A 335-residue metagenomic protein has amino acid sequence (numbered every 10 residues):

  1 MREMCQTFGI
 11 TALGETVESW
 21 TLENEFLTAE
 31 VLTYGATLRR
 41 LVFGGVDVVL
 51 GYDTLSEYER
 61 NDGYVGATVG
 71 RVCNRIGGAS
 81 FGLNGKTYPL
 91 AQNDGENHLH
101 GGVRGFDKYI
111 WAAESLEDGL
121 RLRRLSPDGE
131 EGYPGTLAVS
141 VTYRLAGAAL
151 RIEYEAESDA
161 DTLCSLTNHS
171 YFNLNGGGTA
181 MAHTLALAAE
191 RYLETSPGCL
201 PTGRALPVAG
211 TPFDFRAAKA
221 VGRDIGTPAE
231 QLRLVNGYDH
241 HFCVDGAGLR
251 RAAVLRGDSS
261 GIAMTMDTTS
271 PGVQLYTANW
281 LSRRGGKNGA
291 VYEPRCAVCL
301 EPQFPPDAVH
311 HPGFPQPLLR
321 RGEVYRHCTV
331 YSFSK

Functional and structural regions predicted by a protein language model:
M1-K335: An exposed, glycine/acidic-rich loop-and-rim segment of catalytic or binding clefts
